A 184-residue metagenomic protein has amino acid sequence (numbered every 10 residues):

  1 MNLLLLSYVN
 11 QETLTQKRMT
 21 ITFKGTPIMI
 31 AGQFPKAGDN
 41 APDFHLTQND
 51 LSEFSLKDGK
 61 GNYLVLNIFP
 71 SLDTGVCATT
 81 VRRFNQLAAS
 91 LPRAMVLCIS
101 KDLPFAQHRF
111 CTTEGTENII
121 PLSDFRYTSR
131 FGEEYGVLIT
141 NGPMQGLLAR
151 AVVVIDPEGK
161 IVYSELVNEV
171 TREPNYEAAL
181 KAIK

Functional and structural regions predicted by a protein language model:
L3-K184: Chalcogenol-based redox active-site neighborhoods
